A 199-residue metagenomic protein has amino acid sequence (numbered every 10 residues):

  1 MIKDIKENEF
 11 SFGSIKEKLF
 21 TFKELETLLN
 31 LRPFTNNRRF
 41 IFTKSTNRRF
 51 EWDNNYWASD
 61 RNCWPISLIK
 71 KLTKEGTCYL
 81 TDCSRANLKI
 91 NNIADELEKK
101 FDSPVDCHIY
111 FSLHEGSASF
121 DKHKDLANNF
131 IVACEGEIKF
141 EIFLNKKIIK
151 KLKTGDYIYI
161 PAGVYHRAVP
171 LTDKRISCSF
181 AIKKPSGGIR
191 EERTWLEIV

Functional and structural regions predicted by a protein language model:
M1-R38: An N-terminal JmjN-like helical accessory module and its immediate linker preceding a catalytic domain
I2, R39, T43-D156, V164-I198: Active-site region of the double-stranded beta-helix
F22, G163-V164: Generic detector of bulky aromatic hydrophobic side chains
Y159: Conserved beta-strand-loop-short alpha-helix elements that form and flank the Mn2+/Mg2+-coordinating active site
